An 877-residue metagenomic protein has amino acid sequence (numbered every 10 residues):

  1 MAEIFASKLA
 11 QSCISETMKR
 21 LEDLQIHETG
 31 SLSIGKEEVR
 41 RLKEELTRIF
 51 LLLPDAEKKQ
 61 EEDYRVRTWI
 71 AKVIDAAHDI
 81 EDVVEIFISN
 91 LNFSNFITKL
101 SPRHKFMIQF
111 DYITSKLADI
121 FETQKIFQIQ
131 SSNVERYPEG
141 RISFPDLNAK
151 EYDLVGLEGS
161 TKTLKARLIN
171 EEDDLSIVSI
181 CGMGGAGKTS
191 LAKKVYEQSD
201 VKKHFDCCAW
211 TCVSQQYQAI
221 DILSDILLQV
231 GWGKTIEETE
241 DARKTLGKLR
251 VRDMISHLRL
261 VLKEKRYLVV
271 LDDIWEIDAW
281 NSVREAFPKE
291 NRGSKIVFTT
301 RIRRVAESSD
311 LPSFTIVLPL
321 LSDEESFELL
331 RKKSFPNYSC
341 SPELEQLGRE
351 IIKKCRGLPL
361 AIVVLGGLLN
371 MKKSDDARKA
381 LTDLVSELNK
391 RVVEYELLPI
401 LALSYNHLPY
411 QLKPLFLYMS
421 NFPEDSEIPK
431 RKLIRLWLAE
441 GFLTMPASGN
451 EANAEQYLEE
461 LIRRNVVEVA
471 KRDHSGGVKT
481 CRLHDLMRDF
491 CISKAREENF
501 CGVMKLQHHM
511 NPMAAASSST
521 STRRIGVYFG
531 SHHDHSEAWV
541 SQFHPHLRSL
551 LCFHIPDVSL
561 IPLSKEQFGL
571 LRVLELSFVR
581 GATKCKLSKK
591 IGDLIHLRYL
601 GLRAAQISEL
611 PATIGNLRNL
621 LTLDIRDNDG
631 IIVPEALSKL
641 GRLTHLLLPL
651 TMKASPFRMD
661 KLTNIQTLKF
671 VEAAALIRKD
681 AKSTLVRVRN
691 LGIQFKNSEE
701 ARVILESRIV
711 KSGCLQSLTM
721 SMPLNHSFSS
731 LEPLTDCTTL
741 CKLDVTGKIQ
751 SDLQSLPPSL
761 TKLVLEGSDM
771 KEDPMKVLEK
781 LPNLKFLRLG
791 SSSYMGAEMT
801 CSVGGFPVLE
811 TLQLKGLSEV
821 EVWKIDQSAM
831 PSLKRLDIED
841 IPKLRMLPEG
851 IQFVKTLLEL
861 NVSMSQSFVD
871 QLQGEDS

Functional and structural regions predicted by a protein language model:
M1-R65, R331: N-terminal amphipathic alpha-helical segments
R40, R259-L262, Y267-L268, E290-N291 (+6 more regions): Cross-kingdom leucine-rich repeat
L46, F50-D63, I226, W232-K248 (+5 more regions): Non-catalytic, charged helical/coil tracts that couple and regulate nucleotide-powered enzyme cores
L51-G140: Charged, amphipathic alpha-helical interaction modules
V83-V84, S89-T98, K105, Q109 (+8 more regions): Surface-exposed helical/coil interface segments that assemble multiprotein signaling complexes
K116-A186, S190-S199, D206, D225 (+8 more regions): N-terminal flanking helix/linker immediately upstream of nucleotide/cofactor-binding cores
V201-S214: Conserved catalytic segments around the Walker B and adjacent sensor/switch elements of P-loop NTPase domains
V270-D273, K295-R301: Structural recognition of the conserved hydrophobic beta-strand(s) that form the central parallel beta-sheet of P-loop
